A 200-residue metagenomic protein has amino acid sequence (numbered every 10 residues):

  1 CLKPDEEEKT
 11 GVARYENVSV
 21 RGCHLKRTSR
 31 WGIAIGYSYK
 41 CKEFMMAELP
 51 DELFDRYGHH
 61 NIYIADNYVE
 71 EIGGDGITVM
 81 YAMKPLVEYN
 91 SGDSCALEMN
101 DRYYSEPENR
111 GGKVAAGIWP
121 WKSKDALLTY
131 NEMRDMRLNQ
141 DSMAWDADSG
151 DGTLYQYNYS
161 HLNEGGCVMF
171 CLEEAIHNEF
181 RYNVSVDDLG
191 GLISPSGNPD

Functional and structural regions predicted by a protein language model:
C1-A13: Extracellular beta-strand-rich solenoid/capping regions of secreted or surface-exposed proteins that bind or remodel
L2, I35, V79, P120 (+3 more regions): Extracellular beta-strand solenoids
P4, Y37-Y39, M83: Active-site-proximal loop/turn and secondary-structure-junction residues that shape catalytic pockets, frequently
E6-E8, A115, S142: Extracellular loop and loop/strand-boundary signature of outer-membrane beta-barrel proteins
K9, G76-I77, M169: A generic structural signal for short coil/turn motifs at secondary-structure boundaries
R14-R30, E43-D75, M83-P107, V114-G117 (+5 more regions): Right-handed parallel beta-helix
